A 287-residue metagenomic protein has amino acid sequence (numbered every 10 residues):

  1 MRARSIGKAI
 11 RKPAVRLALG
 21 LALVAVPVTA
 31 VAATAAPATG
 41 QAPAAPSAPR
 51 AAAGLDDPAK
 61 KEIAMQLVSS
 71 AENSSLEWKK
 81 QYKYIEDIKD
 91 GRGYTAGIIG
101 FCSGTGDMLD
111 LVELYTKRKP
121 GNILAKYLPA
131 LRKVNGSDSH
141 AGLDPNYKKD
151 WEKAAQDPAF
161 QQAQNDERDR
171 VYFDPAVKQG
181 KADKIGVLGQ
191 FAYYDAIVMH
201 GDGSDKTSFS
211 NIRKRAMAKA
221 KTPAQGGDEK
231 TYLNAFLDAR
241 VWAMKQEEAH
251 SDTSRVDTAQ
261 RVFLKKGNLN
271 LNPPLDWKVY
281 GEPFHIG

Functional and structural regions predicted by a protein language model:
M1-L21: N-terminal export and membrane-targeting signals
K12, R16, P46-A155, A163-D183 (+1 more regions): Cell-wall polysaccharide-cleaving catalytic domain and substrate-binding groove, primarily in peptidoglycan/chitin
V26-R50: C-terminal region of N-terminal signal peptides and the immediate post-cleavage residues of exported proteins
